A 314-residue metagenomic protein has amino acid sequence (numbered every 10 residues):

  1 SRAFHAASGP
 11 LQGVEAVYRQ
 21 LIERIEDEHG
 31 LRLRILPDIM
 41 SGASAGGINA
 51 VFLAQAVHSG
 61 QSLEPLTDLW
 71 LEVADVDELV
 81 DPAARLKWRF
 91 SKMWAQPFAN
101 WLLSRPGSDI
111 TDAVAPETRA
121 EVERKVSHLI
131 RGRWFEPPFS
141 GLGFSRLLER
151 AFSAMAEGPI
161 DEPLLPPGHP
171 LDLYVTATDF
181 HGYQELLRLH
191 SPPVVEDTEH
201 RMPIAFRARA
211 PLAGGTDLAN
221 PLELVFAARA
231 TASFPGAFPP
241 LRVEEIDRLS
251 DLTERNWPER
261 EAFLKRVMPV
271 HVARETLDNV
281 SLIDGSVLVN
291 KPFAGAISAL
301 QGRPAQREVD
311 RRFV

Functional and structural regions predicted by a protein language model:
S1-E149, L187-H190, V194-E199: Patatin-like phospholipase
H29-L36, I160-P170, E275-T276, A305-D310: Short helix-terminating capping/connector loops at secondary-structure junctions
R34, G47, L222, N290-A294 (+1 more regions): Conserved structured core elements
Q55-G60, A151-A154, A299-R303: Active-site catalytic microenvironments for nucleophilic, acid-base chemistry
L63-D75, V80-D81, K291, S298 (+1 more regions): Catalytic or ion-translocation cores adjacent to nucleophile or general acid/base/metal-coordination motifs in diverse
R119-F135, G168-G302: Active-site gating loop/helix substructures
G141-L165, H169-D172, H181-Y183, L288-K291: Extended, Lys/Arg-enriched charged tracts that mediate electrostatic binding to polyanionic substrates
